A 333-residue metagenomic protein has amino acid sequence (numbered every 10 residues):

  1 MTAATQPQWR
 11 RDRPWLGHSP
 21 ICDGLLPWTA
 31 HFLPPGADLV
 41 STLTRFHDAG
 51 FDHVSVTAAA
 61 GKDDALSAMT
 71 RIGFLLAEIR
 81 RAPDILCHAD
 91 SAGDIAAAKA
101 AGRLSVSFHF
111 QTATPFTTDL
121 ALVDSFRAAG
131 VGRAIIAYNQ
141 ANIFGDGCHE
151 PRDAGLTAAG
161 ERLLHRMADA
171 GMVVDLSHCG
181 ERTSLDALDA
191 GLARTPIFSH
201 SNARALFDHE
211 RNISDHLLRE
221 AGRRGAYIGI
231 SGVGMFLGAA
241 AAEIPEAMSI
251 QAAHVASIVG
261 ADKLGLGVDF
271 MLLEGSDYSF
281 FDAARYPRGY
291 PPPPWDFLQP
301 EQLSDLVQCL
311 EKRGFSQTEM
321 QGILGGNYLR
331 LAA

Functional and structural regions predicted by a protein language model:
M1-D153, D208-A333: N-terminal hydrophobic targeting/anchoring segments and the immediately downstream early-domain regions of hydrolases
T114-T117, F126-R211: Divalent metal-binding pocket/active-site signature
